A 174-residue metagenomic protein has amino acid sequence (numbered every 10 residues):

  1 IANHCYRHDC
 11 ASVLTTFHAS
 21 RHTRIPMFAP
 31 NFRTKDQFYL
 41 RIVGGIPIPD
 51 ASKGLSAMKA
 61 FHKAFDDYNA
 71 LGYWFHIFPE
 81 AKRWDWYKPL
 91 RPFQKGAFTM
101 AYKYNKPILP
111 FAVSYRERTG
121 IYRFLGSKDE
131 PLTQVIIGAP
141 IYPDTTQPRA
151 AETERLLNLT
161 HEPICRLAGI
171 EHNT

Functional and structural regions predicted by a protein language model:
I1-K53: Catalytic core of membrane glycerolipid acyltransferases/transacylases, capturing the structured, soluble-facing
I1-S20, S56-K59, N158-T174: Proteins with a high burden of low-complexity, intrinsically disordered sequence enriched in S/T/G/P/A and R, requiring
R33, L55-H62: Structural motif corresponding to alpha-helix initiation and N-cap regions
K59-T174: Non-catalytic C-terminal accessory region of glycerolipid acyltransferases and related lyso-lipid remodeling enzymes
